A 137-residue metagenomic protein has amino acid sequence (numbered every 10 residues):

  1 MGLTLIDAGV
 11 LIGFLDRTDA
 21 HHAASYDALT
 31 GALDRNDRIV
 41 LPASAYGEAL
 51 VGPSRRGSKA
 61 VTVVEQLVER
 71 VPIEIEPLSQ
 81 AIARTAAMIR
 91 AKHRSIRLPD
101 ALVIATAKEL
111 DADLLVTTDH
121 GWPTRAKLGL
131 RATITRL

Functional and structural regions predicted by a protein language model:
M1-L3, I104-L137: Acidic, PIN/NYN-like endoribonuclease modules and their adjacent C-terminal/linker elements
M1-L41, P53-Q66: Short, well-structured N-terminal submotif of metal-dependent ribonuclease cores
I6, V40-L41, P77, L98 (+1 more regions): Short beta-strand scaffold positions
V10, A45, I82, L102-V103 (+1 more regions): Alpha-helix capping/helix-boundary segments
R17, S44, P72-H93: Acidic catalytic patch
R35-I39, P72-E74, L110-L114: Short active-site oxyanion
R56-A60, H93-R94, A132-T135: Short, hinge-like loop/turn segments at secondary-structure boundaries
